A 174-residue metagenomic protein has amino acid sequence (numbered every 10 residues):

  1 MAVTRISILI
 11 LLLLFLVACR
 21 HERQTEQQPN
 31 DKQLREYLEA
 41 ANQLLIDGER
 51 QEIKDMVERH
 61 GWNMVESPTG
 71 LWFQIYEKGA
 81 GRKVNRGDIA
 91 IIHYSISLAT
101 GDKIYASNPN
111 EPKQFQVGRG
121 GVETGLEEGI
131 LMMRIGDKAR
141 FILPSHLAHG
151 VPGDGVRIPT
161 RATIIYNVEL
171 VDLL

Functional and structural regions predicted by a protein language model:
M1-C19: Sec-dependent bacterial lipoprotein signal peptides
C19-L174: Cross-family detector of peptidyl-prolyl cis-trans isomerase
